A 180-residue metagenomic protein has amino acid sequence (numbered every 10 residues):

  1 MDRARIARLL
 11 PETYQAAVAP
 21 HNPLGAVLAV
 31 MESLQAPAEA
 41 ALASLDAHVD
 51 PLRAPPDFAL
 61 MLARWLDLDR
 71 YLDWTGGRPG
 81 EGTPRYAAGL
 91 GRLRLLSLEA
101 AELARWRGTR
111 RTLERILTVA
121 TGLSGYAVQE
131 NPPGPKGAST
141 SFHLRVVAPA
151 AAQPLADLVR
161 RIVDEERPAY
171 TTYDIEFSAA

Functional and structural regions predicted by a protein language model:
M1-A180: Intrinsic low-complexity, intrinsically disordered or marginally ordered coil/linker segments
